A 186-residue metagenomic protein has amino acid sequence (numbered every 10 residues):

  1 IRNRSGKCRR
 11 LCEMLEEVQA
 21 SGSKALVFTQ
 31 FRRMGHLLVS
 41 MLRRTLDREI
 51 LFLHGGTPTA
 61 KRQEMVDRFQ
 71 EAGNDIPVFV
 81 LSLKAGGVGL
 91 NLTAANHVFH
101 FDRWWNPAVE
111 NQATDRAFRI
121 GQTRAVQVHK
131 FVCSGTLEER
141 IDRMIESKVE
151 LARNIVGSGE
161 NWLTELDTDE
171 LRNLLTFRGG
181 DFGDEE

Functional and structural regions predicted by a protein language model:
I1-V88, N161, D167-E186: Conserved Helicase C-terminal RecA-like lobe
L42, E49, T57, K61-M65 (+1 more regions): SF2 helicase/translocase ATPase core recognition
